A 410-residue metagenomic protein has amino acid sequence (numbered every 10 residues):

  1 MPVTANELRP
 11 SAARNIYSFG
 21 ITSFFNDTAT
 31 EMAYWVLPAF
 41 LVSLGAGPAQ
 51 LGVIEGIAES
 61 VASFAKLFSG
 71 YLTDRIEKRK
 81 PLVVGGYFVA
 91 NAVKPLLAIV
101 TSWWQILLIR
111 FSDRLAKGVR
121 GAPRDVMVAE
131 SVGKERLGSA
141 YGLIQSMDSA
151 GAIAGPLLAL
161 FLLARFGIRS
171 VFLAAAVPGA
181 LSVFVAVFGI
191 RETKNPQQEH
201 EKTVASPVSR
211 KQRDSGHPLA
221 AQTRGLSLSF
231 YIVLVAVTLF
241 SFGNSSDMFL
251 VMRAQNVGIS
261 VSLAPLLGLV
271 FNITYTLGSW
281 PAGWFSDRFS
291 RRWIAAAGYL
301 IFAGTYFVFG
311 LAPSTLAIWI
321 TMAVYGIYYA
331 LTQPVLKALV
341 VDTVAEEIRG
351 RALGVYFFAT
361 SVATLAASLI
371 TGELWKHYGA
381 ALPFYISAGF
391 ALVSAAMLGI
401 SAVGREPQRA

Functional and structural regions predicted by a protein language model:
E7-S60, F230-L267: Helix-loop boundary and gating motifs at the non-cytosolic
A39-S43, A154-F172, A366-A380: Transmembrane alpha-helix termini and helix-breaking/packing motifs in multi-pass membrane transporters
A65-E77, L163, S279-S290, W375: Helix-to-loop junctions at the C-terminal end of transmembrane segments in multipass secondary transporters
P81-P95, A176, W293-V308: Structural signature of the two symmetry-related core transmembrane helices
A98-I109, G310-T321: Helix-loop junctions at membrane interfaces in 12-TM secondary transporters
I109-A150: Cytoplasmic helix-loop-helix junction between adjacent transmembrane helices in 12-TM secondary transporters
V177-E199, S394-A402: C-terminal membrane-cytosol helix-exit motif in multi-pass small-molecule transporters
I190-A220, Q408-A410: Flexible cytoplasmic inter-helical loops of multi-pass small-molecule transporters
